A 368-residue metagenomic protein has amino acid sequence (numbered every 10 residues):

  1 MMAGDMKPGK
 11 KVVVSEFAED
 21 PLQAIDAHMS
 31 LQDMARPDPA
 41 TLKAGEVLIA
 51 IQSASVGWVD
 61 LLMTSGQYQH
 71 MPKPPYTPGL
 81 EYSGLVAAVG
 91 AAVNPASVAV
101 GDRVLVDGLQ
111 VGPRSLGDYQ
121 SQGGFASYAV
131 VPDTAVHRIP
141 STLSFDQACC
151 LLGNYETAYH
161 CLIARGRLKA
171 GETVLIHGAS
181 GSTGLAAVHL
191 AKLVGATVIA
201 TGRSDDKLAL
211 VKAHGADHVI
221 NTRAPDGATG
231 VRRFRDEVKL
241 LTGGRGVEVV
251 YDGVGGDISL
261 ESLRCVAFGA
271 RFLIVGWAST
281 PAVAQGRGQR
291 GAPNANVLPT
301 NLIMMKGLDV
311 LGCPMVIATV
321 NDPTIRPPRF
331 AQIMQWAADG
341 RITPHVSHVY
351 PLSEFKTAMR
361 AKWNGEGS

Functional and structural regions predicted by a protein language model:
M1-K7, N321-S368: C-terminal hydrophobic helical "lid"/dimerization subdomain of Rossmann-like NAD(P)H-dependent oxidoreductases
P37-V56, Q67-P113, P140-L143, G253: Glycine-rich beta-strand-centered segment in the early N-terminal region that forms part of a ligand/cofactor-binding
S97-A99, L168, V266: Short, well-ordered loop/turn sites that connect or cap secondary structure elements
V106-G178: NAD(P)H dinucleotide-binding glycine-rich loop of Rossmann-like/cofactor-binding domains, especially the beta1-alpha1
T157, S182-T183, D257-I258: Hydrophobic/small residue at the entry helix of a nucleotide-binding pocket
I176, K192-E261: Adenosine-nucleotide cofactor-binding segment
S180, V188: N-terminal Rossmann NAD(P)H-binding glycine-rich loop of SDR-like oxidoreductase domains
V194, D257-I342: Glycine-rich phosphate-binding loop and adjacent beta-alpha segment of Rossmann(oid) nucleotide-cofactor-binding
